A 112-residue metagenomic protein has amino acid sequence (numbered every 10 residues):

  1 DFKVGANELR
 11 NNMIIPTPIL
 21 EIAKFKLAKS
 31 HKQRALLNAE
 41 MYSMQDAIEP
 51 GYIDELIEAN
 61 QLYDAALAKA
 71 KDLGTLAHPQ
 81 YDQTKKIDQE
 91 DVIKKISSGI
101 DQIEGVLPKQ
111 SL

Functional and structural regions predicted by a protein language model:
D1-R34: CoA-thioester-processing core
F2, P50-I100: C-terminal long alpha-helix characteristic of the crotonase
T17, L27-S30, Y42, Q61 (+1 more regions): Generic recognition of short, well-ordered alpha-helical interface segments
I22, L37, Y52: Short, flexible active-site loop motifs that bind/organize anionic cofactors or intermediates
K26, A39, I87-D91: Generic structural signal for hydrophobic core residues of well-folded globular domains
A39-D46: Acidic, divalent-metal-coordinating active-site segment for phosphoryl/phosphodiester hydrolysis, typified by short
I100-L107: C-terminal alpha-helical cap of glycosyltransferases
P108-L112: Eukaryotic N-terminal low-complexity, Ser/Thr- and Lys/Arg-rich leader segments that predominantly function as
